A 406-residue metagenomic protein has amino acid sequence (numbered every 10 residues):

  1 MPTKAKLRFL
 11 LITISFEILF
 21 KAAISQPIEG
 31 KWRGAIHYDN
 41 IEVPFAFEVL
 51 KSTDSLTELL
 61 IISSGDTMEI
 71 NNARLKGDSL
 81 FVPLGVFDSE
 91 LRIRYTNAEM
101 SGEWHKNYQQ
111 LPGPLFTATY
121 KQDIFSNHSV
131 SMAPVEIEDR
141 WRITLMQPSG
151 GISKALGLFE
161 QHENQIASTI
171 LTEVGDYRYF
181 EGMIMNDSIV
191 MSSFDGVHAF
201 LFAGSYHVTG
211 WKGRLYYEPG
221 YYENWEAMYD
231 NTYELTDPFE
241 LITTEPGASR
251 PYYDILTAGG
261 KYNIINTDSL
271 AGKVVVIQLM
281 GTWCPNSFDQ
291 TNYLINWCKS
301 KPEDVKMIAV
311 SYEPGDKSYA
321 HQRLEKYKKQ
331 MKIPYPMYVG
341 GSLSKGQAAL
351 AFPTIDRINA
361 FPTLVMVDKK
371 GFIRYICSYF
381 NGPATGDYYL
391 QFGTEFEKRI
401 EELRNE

Functional and structural regions predicted by a protein language model:
M1-K31: Bacterial Sec-dependent N-terminal signal peptides
P27-Y95, N127-H128, V135-A203: Central antiparallel beta-sheet cores of small beta-barrel/beta-sandwich binding domains
Q110-L145, P238-E245: Surface-exposed beta-loop interaction hotspot
D230-T267: N-terminal "domain-start" segment that seeds a small globular fold
N263-L294: Short active-site neighborhood of thiol/selenol oxidoreductases, capturing the structured segment around
D289-K332, S344-A351: Structural microenvironment flanking redox-active thiols in thiol-disulfide oxidoreductases
K332-P336, I355-V365: Structural micro-motif
A360-E406: Thiol-/selenol-based redox modules, centered on thioredoxin-like and closely related oxidoreductase domains
